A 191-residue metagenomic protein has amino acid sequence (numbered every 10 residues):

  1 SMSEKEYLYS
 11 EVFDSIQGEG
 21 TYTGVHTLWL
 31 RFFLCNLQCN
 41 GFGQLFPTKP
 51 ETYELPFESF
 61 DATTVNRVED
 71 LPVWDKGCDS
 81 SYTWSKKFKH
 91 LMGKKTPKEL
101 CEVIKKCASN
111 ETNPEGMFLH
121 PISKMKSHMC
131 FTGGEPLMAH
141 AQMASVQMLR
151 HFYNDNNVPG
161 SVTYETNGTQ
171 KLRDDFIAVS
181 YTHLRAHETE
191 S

Functional and structural regions predicted by a protein language model:
M2-G20, G24: Auxiliary Fe-S-binding modules of radical SAM enzymes
Y7, L37-A178: Conserved Radical SAM active-site core
S15-G18, S80, A186: Generic structural "secondary-structure junction" signal
L30: Conserved, mostly hydrophobic/aromatic
H183-S191: Single conserved hydrophobic/aromatic residue that forms the stacking wall/gate of nucleotide- or nucleobase-binding
